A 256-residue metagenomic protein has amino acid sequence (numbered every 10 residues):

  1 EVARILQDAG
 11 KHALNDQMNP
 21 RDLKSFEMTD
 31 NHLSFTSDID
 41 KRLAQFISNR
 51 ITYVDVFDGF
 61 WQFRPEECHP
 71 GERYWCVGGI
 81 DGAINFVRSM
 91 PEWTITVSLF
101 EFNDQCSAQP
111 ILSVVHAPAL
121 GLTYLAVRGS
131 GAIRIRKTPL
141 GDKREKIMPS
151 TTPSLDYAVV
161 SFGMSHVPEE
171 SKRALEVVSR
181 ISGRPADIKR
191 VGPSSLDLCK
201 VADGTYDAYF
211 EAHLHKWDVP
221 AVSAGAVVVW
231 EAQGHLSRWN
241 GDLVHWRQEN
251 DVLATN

Functional and structural regions predicted by a protein language model:
E1-D81: N-terminal subdomain of lithium-sensitive/metallo-dependent phosphomonoesterases centered on the IMPase/IPPase/PAP
A9, A13-L14, I51, A117 (+5 more regions): Residue-level signal for inorganic ion chemistry
P20-M28, D104-S107, T138-K143, H215-K216: Short helix-coil transition/hinge motifs at the ends and kinks of transmembrane helices, capturing the brief
D40, G78-D81, N85, D197 (+2 more regions): Acidic active-site catalytic centers that drive phospho-/nucleotidyl reactions and related ester hydrolyses
G59, S130-I133, G234-L236: Short beta-strand segments in beta-sandwich/barrel cores
H69-K137: DPxDG-like acidic metal-binding loop motif
I111, L140, E145-T151: Local beta-strand/beta-hairpin segments that build beta-sheet-rich folds
I147-N256: An extended, acidic
